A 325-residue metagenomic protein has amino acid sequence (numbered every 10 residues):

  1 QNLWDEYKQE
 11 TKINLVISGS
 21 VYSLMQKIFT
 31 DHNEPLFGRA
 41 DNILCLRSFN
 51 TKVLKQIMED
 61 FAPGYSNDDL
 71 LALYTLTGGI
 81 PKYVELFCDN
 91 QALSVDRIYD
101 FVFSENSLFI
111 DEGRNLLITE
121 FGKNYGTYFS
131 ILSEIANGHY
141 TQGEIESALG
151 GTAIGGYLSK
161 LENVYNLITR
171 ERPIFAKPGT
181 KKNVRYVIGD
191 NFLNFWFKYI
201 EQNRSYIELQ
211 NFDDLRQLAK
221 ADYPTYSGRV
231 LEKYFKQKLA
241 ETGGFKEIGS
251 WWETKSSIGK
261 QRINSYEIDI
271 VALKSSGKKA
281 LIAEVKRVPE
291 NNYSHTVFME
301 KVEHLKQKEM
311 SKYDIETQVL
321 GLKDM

Functional and structural regions predicted by a protein language model:
Q1-D213, Q217: Phosphate-binding site recognition
K182-M325: A cross-kingdom feature that marks ATP-driven nucleic-acid transaction machinery
